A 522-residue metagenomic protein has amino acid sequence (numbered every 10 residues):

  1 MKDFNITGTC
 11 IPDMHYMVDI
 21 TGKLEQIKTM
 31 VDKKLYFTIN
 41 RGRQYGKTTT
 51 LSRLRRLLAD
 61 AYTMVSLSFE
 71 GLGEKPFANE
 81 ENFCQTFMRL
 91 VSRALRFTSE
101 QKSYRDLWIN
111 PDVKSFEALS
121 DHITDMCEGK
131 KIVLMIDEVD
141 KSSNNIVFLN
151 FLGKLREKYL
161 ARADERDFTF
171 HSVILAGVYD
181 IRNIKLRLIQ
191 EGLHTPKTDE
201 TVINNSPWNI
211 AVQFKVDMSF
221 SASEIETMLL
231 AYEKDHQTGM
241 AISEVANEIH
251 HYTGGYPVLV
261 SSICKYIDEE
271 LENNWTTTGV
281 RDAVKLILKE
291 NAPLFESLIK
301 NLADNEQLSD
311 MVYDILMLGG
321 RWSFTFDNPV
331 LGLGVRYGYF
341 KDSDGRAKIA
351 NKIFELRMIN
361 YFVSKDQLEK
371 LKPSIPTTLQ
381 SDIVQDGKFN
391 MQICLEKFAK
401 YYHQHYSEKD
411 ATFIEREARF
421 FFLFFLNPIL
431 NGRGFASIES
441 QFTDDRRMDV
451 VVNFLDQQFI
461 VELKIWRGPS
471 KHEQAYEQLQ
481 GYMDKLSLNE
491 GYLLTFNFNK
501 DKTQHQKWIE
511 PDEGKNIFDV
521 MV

Functional and structural regions predicted by a protein language model:
M1-L57, D121-D125, Y401-H405: Walker A/P-loop-proximal flanking segment of P-loop NTPase domains
G8-T9, V147-E244, H251-Y252, Y266 (+2 more regions): The catalytic "switch" region of P-loop NTPases
T63-V65, E70, E74-K102: Conserved NTP-binding/hydrolysis module of P-loop NTPases
S92-I136, D140-R156, L160-S172: Mid-core helix/loop region of P-loop NTP-binding domains shared across ATPases and GTPases
Q213-F214, S221-Y337, S343-D344, K372-T377 (+1 more regions): Winged-helix-like regulatory helical subdomains adjacent to P-loop NTPase cores
F422, V450-V452, D456-R467, Y482: Conserved catalytic cores of phosphodiester-cleaving nucleases, focusing on short active-site segments
I429-D456: Active-site metal-binding core of divalent-cation-utilizing nuclease and nuclease-like domains
H472-Y476, M483-D512: Nucleic-acid nuclease catalytic cores
